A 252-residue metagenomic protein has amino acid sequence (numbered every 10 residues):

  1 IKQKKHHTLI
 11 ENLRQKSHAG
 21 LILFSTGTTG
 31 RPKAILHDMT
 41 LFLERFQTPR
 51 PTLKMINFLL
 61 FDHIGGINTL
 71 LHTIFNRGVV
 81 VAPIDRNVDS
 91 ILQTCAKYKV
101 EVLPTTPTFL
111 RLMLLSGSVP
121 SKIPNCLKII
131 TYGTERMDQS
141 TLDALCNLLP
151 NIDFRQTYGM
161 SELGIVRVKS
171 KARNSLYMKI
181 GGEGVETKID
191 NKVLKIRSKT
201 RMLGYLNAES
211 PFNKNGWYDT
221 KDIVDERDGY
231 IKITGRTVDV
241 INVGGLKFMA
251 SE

Functional and structural regions predicted by a protein language model:
I1-K4, K33-L36, N57, V79-R86 (+1 more regions): Short beta-strand->loop structural element characteristic of the AMP-binding/adenylate-forming
I1-L13: Structural core segment of the AMP-binding/adenylate-forming
N12-R14, H18-Q47: Conserved AMP-binding A3 loop
F42, N87, T108-L110, M137 (+2 more regions): Alpha-helix capping/helix-boundary segments
L43-K54, F61-V102: Conserved AMP-binding/adenylation subdomain of ANL enzymes
V102-P104, L115-N174: Gly/Ser/Thr-rich phosphate-binding loop
L103, G159, S198, K221-E252: AMP-binding/adenylate-forming catalytic core of the ANL superfamily
I180, K188-G216, Y230, R236 (+1 more regions): Conserved ATP/PPi-binding loop(s) of AMP-dependent carboxylate-activating enzymes
